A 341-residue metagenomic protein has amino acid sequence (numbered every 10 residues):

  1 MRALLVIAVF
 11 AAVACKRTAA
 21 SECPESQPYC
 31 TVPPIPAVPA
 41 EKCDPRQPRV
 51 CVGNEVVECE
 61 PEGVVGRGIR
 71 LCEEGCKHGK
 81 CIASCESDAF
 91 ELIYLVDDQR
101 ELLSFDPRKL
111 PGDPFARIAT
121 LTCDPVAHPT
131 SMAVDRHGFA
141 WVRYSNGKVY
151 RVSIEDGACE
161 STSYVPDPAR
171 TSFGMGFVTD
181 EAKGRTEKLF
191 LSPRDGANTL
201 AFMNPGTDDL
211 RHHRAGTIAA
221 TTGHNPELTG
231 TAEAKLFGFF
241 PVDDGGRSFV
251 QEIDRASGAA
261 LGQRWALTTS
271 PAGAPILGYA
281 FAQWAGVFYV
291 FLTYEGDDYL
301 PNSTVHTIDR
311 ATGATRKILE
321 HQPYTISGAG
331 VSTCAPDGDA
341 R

Functional and structural regions predicted by a protein language model:
K16-T18: Bacterial signal peptide processing site
Y29-P33, P39, G75-C85: Short, disulfide-bonded extracellular cysteine-rich repeat modules
G68-R70, D113-T122, C159-D167, L210-A220 (+2 more regions): Beta-propeller fold detector
I82-A116: An edge-strand/N-cap motif at the start of beta-rich repeat modules
L92-V96, G138-R143, G184-S192, K235-F239 (+2 more regions): Conserved beta-propeller blade signature
Q99-F105, N146-S153, G196-N204, G245-E252 (+1 more regions): Structural motif
P107-L110, S153-G157, N204-D208, D254-G258 (+1 more regions): Short loop/turn segments that connect beta-strands within beta-propeller blades
P125-D135, D167-D180, A219-E233, S270-W284 (+1 more regions): Repeated scaffold domains used in trafficking and secretory/extracellular systems, primarily beta-propellers
